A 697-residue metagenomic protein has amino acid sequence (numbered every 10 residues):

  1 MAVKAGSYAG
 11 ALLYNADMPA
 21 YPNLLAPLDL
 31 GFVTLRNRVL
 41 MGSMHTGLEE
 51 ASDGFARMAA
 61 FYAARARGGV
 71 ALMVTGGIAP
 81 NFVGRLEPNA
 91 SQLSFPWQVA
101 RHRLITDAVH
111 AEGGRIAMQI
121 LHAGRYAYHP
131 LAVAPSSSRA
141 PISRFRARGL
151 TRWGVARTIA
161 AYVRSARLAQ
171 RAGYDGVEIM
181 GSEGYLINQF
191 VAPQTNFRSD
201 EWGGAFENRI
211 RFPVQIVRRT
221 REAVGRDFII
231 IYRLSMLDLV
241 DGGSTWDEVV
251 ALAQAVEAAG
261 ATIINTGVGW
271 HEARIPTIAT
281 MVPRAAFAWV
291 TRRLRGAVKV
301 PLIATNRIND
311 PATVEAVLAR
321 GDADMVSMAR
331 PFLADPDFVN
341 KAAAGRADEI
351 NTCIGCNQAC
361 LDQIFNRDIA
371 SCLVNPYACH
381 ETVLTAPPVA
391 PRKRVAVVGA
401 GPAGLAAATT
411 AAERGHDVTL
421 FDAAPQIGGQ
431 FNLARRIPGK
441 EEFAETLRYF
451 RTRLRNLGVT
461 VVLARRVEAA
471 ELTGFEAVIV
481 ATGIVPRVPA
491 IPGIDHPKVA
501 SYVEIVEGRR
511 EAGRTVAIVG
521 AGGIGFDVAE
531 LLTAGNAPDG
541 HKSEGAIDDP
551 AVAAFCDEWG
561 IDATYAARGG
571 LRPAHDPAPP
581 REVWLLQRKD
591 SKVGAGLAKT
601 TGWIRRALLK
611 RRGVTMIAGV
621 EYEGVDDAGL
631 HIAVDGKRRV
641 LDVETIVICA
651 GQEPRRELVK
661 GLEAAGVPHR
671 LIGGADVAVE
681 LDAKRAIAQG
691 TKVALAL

Functional and structural regions predicted by a protein language model:
A2-S7: Extreme N-terminal basic, low-complexity initiation segments that serve as generic localization/processing leaders
Y8-V398, P402, A407-E413, D417-V418 (+1 more regions): Flavin-dependent oxidoreductase catalytic cores
N81, Y232, G267-E272, D422-I437 (+4 more regions): Short connector loops at secondary-structure junctions
V217, E381-A390, E413, P425-Q426 (+4 more regions): Flanking helices and flexible, charged tails adjoining ferredoxin-like Fe-S electron-transfer domains in multi-subunit
T277-P283, T385-P387, R392, L433-E445 (+4 more regions): Short, contiguous acidic/charged loop-to-helix segments that flank catalytic cores in large enzymes
V298, G321-D322, L457, I494-D495 (+3 more regions): Short, structured coil segments at secondary-structure junctions
K393-A423, I427, V462-A470, G474 (+5 more regions): Rossmann-like dinucleotide/flavin-binding elements
G429-T473, G594-V620: N-terminal Rossmann-like dinucleotide/flavin-binding domain of flavoprotein oxidoreductases that bind FAD/FMN
